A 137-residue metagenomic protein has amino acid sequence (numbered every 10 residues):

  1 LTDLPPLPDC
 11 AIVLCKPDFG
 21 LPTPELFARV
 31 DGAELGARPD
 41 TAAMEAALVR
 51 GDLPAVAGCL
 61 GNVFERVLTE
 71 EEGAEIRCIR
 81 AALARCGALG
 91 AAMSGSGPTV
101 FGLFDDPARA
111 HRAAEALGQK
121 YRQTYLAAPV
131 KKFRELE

Functional and structural regions predicted by a protein language model:
T2-G90, D105-G118, R122, L126-E137: Conserved, helical-rich catalytic subdomain that frames metal- and/or nucleotide-binding sites in enzyme alpha/beta
F101-L103: Short hydrophobic/aromatic beta-strand micro-patches that form the beta-sheet surface supporting nucleotide- or nucleic
